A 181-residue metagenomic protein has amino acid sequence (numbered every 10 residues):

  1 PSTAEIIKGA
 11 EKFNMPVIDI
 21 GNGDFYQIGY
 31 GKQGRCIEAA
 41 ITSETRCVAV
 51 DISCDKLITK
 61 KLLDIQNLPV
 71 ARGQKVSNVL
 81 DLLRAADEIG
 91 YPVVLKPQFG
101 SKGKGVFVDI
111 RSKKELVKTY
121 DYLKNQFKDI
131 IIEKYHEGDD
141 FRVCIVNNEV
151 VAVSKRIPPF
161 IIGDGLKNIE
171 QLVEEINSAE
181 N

Functional and structural regions predicted by a protein language model:
P1-N22, I41: Low-complexity, highly charged intrinsically disordered N-terminal segments that act as targeting/localization
N22-G23, Q98: Short, ordered loop/turn segments at secondary-structure junctions
D24-G29: Short polybasic amphipathic segments
R35-N181: Active-site nucleotide/adenylate-binding loops and adjacent lid/helix of ATP-dependent enzymes
